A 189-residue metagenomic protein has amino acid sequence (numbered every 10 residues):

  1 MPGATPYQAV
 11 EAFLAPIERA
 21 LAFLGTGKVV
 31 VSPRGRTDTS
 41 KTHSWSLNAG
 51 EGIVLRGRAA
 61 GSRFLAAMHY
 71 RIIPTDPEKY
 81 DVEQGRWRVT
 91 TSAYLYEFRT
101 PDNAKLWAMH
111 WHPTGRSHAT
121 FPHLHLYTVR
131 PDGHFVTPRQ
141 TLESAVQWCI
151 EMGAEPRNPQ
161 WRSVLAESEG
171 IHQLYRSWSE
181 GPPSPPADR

Functional and structural regions predicted by a protein language model:
M1-R58: N-terminal "first-domain core" detector
P2-A9, R139-R189: Long, solvent-exposed, polar/charged low-complexity segments
E18-L21, G25-K28, P113, I150-A154 (+2 more regions): Generic secondary-structure transition motif, activating predominantly at the C-termini of alpha-helices
L21, G61-L65, F121, R139: Generic N-terminal initiation segments characterized by hydrophobic and/or small/turn-forming residues
H43-A93, E97-T100: Hydrophobic-cavity lipid-handling domains and compact docking modules
G50-R63, T128-T137, S179-R189: Short, Lys/Arg-enriched charge-dense amphipathic segments
G85-M152: An exposed acidic His-Trp-rich patch
